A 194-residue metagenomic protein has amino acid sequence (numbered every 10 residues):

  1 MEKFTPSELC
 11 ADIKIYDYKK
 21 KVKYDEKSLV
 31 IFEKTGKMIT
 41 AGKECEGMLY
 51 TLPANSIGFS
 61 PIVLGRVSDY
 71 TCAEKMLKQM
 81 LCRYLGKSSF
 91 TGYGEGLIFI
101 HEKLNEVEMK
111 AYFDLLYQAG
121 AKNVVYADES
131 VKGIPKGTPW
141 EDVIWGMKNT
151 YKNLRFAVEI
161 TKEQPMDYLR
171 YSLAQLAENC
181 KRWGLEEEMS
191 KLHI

Functional and structural regions predicted by a protein language model:
M1-K23, F32-G36, C45-I194: Nucleotide/phosphate-binding catalytic cleft detector across ATP-hydrolyzing and phosphate-transferring enzymes
M38-T40: N-terminal glycine-rich dinucleotide-binding loop that anchors FAD/FMN and/or NAD(P) in oxidoreductases
